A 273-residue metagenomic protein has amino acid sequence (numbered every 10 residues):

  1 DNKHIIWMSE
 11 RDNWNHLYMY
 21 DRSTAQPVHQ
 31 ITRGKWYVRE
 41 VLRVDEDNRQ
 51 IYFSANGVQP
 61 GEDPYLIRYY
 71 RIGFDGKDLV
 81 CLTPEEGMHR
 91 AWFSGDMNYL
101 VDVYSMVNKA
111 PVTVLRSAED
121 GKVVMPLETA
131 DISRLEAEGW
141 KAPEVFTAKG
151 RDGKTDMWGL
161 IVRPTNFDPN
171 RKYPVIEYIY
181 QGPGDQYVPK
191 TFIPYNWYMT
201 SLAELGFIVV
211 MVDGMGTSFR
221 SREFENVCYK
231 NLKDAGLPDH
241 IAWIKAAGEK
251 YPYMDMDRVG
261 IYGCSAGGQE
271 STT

Functional and structural regions predicted by a protein language model:
D1, S9-E10, Y20-D47, N56-G61 (+2 more regions): Multi-bladed beta-propeller domains
N2, N48, D96-L100: Conserved loop/turn motif of beta-propeller repeat scaffolds
I5-M8, I51-A55, L100-V103: Residue position within the beta-strands of beta-propeller blades
W7, F53-Y65, D185: Short, conserved, GDST-rich strand-edge loop motifs in beta-rich repeat architectures
E10-N15, P60-Y65, M106-K109: Short, solvent-exposed loop/turn segments at conserved positions within beta-propeller repeat blades
N15, Q26, K77, P111 (+1 more regions): Glycine-centered loop/turn positions within well-structured domains that cap or flank conserved ligand/cofactor-binding
H16-Y18, R68-Y70, V112-V114: A short loop-to-beta-strand structural motif that recurs across blades of beta-propeller domains
C81-T83, M88-T273: Serine-hydrolase catalytic core recognition
